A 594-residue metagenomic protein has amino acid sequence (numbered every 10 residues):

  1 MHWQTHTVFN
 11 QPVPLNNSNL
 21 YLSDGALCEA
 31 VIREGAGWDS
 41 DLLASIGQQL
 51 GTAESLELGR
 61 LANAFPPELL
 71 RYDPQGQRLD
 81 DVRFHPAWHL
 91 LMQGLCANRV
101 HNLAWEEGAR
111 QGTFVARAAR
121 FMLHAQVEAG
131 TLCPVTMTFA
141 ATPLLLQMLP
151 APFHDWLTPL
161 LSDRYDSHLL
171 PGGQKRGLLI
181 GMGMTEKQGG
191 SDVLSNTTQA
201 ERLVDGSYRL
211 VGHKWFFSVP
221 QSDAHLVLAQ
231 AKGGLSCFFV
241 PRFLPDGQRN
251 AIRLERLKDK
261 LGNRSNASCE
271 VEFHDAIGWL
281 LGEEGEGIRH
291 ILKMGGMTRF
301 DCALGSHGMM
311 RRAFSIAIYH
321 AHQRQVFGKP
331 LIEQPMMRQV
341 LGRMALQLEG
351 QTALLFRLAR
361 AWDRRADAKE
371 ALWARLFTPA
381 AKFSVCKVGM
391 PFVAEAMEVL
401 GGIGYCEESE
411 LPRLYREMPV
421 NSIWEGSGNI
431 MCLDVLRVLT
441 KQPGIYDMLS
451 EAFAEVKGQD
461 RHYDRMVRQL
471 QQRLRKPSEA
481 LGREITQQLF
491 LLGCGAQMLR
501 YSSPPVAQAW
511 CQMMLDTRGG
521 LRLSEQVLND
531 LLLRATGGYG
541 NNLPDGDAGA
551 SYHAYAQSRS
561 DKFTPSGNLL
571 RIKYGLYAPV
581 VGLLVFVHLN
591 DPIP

Functional and structural regions predicted by a protein language model:
M1-R110, A129, L543-P544, A548-R559: Extended, charge-enriched "interface" segments that sit outside catalytic cores
Q4, L22, I32-G37, D41-S45 (+6 more regions): Alpha-helix capping/hinge segments and adjacent helical runs
D80-P171, F217-P220, W424, C511: Internal helix-loop-helix
S207-A251: A short core secondary-structure module
D246-Q248, E270-T298, S315-I332, M466-E479: A glycine-rich, basic-preceded beta-loop-alpha segment at the flavin cofactor/substrate interface of flavin-utilizing
Q248-H274: Flexible, small-/acidic-enriched active-site or ligand-binding loops
E349-K382, Q471-A480: C-terminal helix-coil-helix/basic helical segment that borders enzyme active sites and/or dimer interfaces and provides
R461-S560: C-terminal amphipathic alpha-helical interaction region
